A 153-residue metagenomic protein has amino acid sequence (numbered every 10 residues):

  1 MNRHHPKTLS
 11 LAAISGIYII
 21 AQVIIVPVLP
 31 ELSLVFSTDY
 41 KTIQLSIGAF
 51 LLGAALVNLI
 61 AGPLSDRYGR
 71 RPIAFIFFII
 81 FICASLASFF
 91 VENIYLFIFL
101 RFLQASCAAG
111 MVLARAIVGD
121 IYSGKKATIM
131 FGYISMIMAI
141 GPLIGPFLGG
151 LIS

Functional and structural regions predicted by a protein language model:
P6-Y40: Extracytoplasmic
V23, L51-L59, A109, P142-L143: Residue-level signature of mid-helix packing/kink "hotspots" within the transmembrane helices of 12-pass Major
L32-S33, L64-S65, L148-S153: Interfacial helix-cap and linker-helix signal at transmembrane-aqueous boundaries of multi-pass secondary transporters
S37-Q44, G132: Small-residue hotspots at the loop-to-helix junctions and early N-terminal turns of transmembrane alpha-helices
L56-I94: Conserved MFS/SLC helix-loop-helix module at the cytosolic interface between two early adjacent transmembrane helices
L96, Y133-S153: Helix-loop-helix hairpin linking two adjacent transmembrane segments in secondary transporters
L100-I137: Cytoplasmic helix-loop-helix junction between adjacent transmembrane helices in 12-TM secondary transporters
